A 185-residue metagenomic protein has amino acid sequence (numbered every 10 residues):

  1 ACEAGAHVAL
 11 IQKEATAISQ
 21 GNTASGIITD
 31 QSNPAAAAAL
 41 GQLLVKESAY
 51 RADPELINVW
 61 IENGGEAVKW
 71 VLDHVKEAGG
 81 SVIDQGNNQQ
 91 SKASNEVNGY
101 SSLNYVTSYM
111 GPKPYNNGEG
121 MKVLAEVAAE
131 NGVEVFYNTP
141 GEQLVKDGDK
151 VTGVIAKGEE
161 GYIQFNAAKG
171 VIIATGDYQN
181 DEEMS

Functional and structural regions predicted by a protein language model:
A1-C2, Y137-G141, F165-N166, G170-V171: Mobile, glycine-rich extracellular loop/lid and propeptide segments that shape or gate substrate/ligand access
A1-L10: N-terminal Rossmann-like FAD-binding beta1-loop-alpha1 element of flavoenzymes
A9-Q12, W60, I173-A174: Structural recognition of the beta-strand scaffold that forms the well-ordered cores of secreted hydrolase catalytic
K13-L40: Conserved N-terminal glycine-rich FAD pyrophosphate-binding loop of Rossmann-like flavoproteins
K13-T16, P140, G176-D177: Short, ordered loop/turn segments at secondary-structure junctions
L44-V59, G111: Second-shell loop/turn segments in exported
E62-Y162, E182-E183: Conserved redox-cofactor binding core of oxidoreductases
G158-G161, N166-S185: Glycine-rich loop(s) and the adjacent beta-strand/alpha-helix scaffold that form part
